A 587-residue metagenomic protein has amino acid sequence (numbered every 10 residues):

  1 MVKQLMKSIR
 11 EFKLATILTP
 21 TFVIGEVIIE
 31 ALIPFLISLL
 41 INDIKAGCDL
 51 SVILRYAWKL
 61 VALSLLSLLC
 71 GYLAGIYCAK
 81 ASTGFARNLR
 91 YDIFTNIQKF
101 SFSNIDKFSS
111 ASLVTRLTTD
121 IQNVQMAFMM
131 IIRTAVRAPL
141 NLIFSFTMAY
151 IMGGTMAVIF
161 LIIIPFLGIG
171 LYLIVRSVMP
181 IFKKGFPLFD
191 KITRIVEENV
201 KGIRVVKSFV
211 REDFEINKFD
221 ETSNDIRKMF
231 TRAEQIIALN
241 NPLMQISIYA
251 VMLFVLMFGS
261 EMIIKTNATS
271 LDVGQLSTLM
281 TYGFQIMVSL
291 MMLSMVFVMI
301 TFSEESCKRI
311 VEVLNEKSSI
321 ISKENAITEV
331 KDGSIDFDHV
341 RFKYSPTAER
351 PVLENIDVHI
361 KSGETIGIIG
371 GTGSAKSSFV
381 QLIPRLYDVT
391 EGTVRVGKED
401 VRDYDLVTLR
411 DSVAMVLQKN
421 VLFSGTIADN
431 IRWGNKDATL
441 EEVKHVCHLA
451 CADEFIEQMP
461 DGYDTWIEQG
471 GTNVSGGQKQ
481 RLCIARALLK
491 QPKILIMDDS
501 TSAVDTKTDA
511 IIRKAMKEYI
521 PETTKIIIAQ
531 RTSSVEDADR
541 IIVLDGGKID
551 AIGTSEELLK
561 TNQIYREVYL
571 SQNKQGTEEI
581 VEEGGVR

Functional and structural regions predicted by a protein language model:
M1-E11, L113: A short amphipathic helical element positioned immediately N-terminal to and/or at the very start of a transmembrane
R10, T16-L73, Y77, Y150-T155 (+1 more regions): Transmembrane helix-loop-helix hairpins at lipid-water interfaces of multipass membrane proteins, especially the type-1
E11-K13, C78, K99-S103, T119-F128 (+8 more regions): An intracellular "coupling" helix at the cytosolic face of ABC transporter transmembrane type-1 domains
A15-T16, F22, L63-S82, R133-L140 (+5 more regions): Alpha-helical transmembrane segments of multi-pass membrane proteins
C48-V52, F144, M148-I162, R232-R309 (+1 more regions): Helix-loop-helix
I97, F219, I310, F337-H339: Conserved catalytic Walker-motif region of ABC-type ATPase nucleotide-binding domains
E329-R587: ABC-type nucleotide-binding domain
